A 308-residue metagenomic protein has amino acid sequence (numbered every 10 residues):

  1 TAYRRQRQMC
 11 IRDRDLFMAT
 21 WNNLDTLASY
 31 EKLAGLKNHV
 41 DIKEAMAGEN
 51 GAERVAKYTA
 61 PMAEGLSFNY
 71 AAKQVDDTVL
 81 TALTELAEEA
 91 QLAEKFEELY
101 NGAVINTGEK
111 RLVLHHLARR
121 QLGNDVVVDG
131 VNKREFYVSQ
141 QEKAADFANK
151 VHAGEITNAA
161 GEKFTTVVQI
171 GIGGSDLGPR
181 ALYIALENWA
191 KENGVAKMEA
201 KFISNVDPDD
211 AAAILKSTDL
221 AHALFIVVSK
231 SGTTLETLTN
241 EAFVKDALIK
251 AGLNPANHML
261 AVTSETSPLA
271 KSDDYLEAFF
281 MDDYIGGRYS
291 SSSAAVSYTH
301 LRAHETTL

Functional and structural regions predicted by a protein language model:
T1, E44-A45, F164: A generic hydrophobic-helix recognition signal that picks specific residues within alpha-helical hydrophobic
T1-D13, H300, T307-L308: Single conserved hydrophobic/aromatic residue that forms the stacking wall/gate of nucleotide- or nucleobase-binding
R12-E31: Basic/polar N-terminal segments that are highly enriched at the extreme N-terminus, encompassing both cleavable
N23-L24, K32-A159: Extended, charge-enriched "interface" segments that sit outside catalytic cores
T26, V79-L80, S291-A295: Short runs of predominantly hydrophobic/aromatic residues within well-ordered alpha helices that form helix-helix
D146-G154, A160-E305: Glycine-rich phosphate-binding loops that contact phosphosugars or nucleotide phosphates
